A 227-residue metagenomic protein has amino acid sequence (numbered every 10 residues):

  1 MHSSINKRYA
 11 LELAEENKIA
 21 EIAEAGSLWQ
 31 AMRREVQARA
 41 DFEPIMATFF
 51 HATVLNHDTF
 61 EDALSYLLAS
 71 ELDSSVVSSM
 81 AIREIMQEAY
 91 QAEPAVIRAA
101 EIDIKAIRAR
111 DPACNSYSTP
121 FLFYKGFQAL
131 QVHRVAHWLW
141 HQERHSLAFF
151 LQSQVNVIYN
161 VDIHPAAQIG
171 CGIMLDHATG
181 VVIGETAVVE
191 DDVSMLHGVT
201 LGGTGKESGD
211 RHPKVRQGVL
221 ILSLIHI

Functional and structural regions predicted by a protein language model:
M1-Q154: Terminal amphipathic alpha-helical/low-complexity segments used for targeting or macromolecular assembly
L151-P165, G170-C171: Glycine-rich adenosyl-nucleotide cofactor-binding module
I163, I169, L175, I183 (+5 more regions): Hydrophobic face of beta-strands forming the core of extended beta-sheets/solenoids, especially the left-handed
T179: Active-site anion/phosphate-binding pocket segments in diverse small-molecule metabolic enzymes
G205-D210: Extended hydrophobic/aromatic segments used for targeting, binding, or gating
H226-I227: Conserved small/polar residues in nucleotide/adenosyl-binding loops
